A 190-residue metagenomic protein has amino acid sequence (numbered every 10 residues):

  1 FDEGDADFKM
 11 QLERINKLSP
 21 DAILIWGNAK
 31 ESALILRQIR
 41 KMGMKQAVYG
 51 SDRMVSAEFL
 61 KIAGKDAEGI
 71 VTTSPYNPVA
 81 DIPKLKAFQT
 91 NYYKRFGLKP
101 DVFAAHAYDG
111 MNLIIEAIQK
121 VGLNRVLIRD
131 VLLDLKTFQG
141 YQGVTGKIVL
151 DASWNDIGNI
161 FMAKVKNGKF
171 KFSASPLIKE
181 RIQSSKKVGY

Functional and structural regions predicted by a protein language model:
F1-Y190: Extracytosolic ligand-binding ectodomains
